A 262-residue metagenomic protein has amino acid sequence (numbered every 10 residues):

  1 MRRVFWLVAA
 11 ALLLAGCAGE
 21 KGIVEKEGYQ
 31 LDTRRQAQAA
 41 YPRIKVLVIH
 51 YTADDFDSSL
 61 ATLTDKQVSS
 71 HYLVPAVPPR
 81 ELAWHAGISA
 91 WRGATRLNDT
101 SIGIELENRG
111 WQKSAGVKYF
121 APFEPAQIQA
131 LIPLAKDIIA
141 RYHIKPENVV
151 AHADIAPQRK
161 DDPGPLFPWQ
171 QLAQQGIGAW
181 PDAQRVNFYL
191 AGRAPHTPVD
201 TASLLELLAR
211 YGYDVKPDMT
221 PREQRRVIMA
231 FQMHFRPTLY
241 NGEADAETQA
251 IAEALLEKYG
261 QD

Functional and structural regions predicted by a protein language model:
R2-V8: Sec-dependent signal peptide recognition, specifically the positively charged N-region followed immediately by
L14-G16: C-terminal motif of bacterial Sec signal peptides marking the signal peptidase cleavage site
A18-E20, I128, I132-Y142, R159-D262: Cell-envelope/ECM-targeting effectors and their regulatory/trafficking segments
E20-E147: Active-site-adjacent loop/helix surface patches within enzyme catalytic domains that shape the substrate-binding cleft
I144-R159: Acidic/histidine-rich, metal-coordinating catalytic segments
